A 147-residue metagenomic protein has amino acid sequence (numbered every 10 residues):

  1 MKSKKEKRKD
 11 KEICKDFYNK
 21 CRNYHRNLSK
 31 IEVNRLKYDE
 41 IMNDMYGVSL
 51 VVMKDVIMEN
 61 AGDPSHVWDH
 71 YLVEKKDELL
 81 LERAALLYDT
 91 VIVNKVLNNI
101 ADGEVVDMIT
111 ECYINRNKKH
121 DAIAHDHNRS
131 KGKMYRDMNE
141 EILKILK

Functional and structural regions predicted by a protein language model:
M1-N98: N-terminal interaction/assembly modules
N99-I100, N128: Short, conserved sequence motifs enriched in acidic/basic residues, glycine, and aromatics that mark functional "hot
I100, A122, E141, I145-L146: Alpha-helix C-terminal capping segments
I100-K118: Short amphipathic alpha helix immediately N-terminal
C112-Y113, H127, M138: A general structural motif at alpha-helix termini
D121-H127: Short alpha-helical "recognition helix" segments of helix-turn-helix
S130, M134-I145: DNA major-groove recognition helices of helix-turn-helix
